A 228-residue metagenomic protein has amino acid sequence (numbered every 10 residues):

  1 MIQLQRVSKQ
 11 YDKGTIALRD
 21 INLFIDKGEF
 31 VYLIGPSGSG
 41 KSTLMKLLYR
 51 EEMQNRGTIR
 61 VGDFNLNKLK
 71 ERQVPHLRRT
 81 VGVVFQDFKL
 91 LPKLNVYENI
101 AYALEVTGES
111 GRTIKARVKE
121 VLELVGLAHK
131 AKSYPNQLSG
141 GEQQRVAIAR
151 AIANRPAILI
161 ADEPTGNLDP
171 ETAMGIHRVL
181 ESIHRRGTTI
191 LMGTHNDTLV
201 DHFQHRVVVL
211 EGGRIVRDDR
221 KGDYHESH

Functional and structural regions predicted by a protein language model:
Y49: Helix-to-loop junction immediately C-terminal to a conserved catalytic motif
G57-N65: Conserved ABC transporter NBD signature motif
L94-A101: Short coil-to-helix segment of the ABC ATPase nucleotide-binding domain corresponding to the Q-loop/switch region
Y134-L138, E142: Conserved ABC ATPase signature
A153-A157: A short, proline-enriched helix->beta-strand linker immediately N-terminal to the Walker B motif in ABC-type P-loop
L159-D162: Catalytic Walker B motif of ABC-type/P-loop ATPase nucleotide-binding domains
P170-T172: Helix N-cap at the start of a conserved alpha-helix in ABC-type nucleotide-binding domains
